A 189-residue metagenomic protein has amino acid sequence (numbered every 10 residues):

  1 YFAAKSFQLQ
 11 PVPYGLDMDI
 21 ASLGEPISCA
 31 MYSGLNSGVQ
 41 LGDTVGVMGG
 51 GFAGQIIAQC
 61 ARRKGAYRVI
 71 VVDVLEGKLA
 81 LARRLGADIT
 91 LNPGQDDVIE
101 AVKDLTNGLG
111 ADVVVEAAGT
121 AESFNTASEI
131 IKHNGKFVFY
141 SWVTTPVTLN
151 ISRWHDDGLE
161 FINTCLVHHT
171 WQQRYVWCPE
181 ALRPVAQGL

Functional and structural regions predicted by a protein language model:
Y1-Q10: Glycine-rich phosphate/adenylate-binding loop and adjacent beta-alpha elements of nucleotide- or dinucleotide-binding
F7, V74-L75, Q95, W142-T144 (+1 more regions): Short, ordered loop/turn segments at secondary-structure junctions
L9, I27-A30, G54, I99 (+2 more regions): A general structural signal for well-ordered alpha-helical segments in protein cores
D17-Q95, E100: Mid-domain Rossmann-like dinucleotide-binding core that forms the NAD(H)/NADP(H) cofactor-binding site
S37-Q40, A80, L85-E160: Glycine-rich cofactor phosphate-binding loops and adjacent beta1-alpha1 units of small-molecule cofactor enzyme domains
G46, I70, K136-V138, I162: Structural detector of well-ordered beta-strand residues that form the stable sheet scaffold of enzyme domains
D73-E76, N125-S128, H133, V176-L189: C-terminal hydrophobic helical "lid"/dimerization subdomain of Rossmann-like NAD(P)H-dependent oxidoreductases
K103, T148-L189: C-terminal substrate-binding/catalytic core of Rossmann-like NAD(P)-dependent dehydrogenases/reductases
